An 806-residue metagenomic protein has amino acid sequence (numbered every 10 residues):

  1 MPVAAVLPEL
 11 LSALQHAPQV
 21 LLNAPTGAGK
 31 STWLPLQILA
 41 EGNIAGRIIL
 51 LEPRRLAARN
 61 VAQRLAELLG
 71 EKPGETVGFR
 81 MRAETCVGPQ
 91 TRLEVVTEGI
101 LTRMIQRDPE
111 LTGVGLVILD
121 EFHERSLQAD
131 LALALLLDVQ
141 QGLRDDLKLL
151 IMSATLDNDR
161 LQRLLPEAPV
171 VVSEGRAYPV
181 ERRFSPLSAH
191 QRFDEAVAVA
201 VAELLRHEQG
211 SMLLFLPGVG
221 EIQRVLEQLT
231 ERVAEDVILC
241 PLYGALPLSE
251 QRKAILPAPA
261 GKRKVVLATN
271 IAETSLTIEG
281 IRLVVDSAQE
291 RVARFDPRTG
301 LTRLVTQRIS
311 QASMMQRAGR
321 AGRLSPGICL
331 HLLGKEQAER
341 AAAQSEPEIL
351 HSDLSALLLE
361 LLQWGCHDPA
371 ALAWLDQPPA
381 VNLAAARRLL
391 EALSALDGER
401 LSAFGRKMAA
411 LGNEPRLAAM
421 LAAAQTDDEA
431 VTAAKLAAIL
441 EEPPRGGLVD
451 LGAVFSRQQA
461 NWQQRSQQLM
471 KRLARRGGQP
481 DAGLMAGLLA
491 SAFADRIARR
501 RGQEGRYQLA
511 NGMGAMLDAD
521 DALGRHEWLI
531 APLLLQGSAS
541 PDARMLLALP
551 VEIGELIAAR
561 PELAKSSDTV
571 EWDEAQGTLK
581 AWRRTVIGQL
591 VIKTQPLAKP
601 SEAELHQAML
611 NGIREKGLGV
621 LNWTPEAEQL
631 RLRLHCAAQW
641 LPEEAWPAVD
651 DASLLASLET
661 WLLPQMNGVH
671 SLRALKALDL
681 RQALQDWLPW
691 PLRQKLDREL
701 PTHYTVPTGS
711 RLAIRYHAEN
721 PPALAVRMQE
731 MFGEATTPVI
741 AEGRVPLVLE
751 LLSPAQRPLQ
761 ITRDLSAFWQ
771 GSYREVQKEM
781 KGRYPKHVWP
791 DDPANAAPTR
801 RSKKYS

Functional and structural regions predicted by a protein language model:
M1-M420, P480, L535, E719-P721: P-loop NTPase motor module signature
D108-H123, S287-R291, G300, A312 (+5 more regions): Extended active-site and interfacial segments that coordinate phosphate-rich ligands in large catalytic machineries
I118-L119, V237-I238, P247, Q251 (+2 more regions): Charge-dense polyanion-binding interfaces
Y178, A515, R711-A713: Short, isolated positions in well-ordered beta-strands
L396, E429-G514, E527-H703, E742-S806: Acidic, serine/threonine- and proline-rich low-complexity intrinsically disordered segments
L517-D518, W582, I714-R715: Short capping micro-motif at the N-terminus of alpha-helices
A683-V745: C-terminal accessory/binding modules appended to enzymatic or scaffolding proteins
